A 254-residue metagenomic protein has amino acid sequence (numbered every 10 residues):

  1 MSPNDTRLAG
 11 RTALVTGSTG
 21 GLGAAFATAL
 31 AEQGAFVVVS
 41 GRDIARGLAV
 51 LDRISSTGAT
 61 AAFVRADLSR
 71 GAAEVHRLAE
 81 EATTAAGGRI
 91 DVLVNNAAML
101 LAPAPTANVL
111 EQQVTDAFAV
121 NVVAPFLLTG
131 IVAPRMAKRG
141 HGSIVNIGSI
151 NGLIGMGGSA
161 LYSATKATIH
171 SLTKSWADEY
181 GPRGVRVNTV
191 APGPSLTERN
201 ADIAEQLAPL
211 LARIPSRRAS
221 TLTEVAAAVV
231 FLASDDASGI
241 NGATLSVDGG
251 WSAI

Functional and structural regions predicted by a protein language model:
T12, T19-G20, D43: Conserved glycine-rich cofactor-binding loop
A104-T106, L110-F118, I144, N200 (+1 more regions): Substrate-binding pocket helix/loop in short-chain dehydrogenase/reductase
A107, P182, T189-I214, E224 (+1 more regions): A glycine/serine/threonine-rich, flexible loop-to-helix segment that serves as the NAD(P) cofactor-binding "lid"
F126, R218-A253: C-terminal substrate-recognition "lid" of short-chain dehydrogenase/reductases
T129, T165, T173: Active-site helix of classical SDR
P134, D178-P182, S238: Alpha-helical segment proximal to the catalytic Tyr-Lys
S149: Residue(s) in the substrate-gating loop at a strand-loop-helix junction that position the organic substrate next
